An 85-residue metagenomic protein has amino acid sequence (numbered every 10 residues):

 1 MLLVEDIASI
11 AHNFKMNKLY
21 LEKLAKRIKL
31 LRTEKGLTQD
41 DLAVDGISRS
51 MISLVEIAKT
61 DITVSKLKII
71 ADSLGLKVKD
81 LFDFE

Functional and structural regions predicted by a protein language model:
D6-E34: A short, Lys/Arg-rich alpha-helix, primarily the initiator
L30, D40-D41, I69, D80: Alpha-helical residues within helix-turn-helix
K35-L54: Short alpha-helical DNA-recognition segment
S50, L54, S65-K68, D83: Base-recognition residues in the alpha-helical recognition helix of bacterial helix-turn-helix
I57: Short, conserved catalytic or interaction motifs in soluble domains
T63-D80: DNA major-groove recognition helix of helix-turn-helix/homeodomain DNA-binding modules
